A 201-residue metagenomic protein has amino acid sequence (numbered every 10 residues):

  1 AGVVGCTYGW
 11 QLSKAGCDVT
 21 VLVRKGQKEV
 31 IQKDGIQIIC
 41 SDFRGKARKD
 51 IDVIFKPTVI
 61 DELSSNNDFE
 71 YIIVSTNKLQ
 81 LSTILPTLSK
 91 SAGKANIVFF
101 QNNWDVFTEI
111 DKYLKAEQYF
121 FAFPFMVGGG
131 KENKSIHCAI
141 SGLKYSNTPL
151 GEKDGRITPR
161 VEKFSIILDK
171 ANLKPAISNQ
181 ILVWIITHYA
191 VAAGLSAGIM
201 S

Functional and structural regions predicted by a protein language model:
A1-R44, K49: NAD(P)+-binding Rossmann beta1-loop-alpha1 motif at the extreme N-terminus of oxidoreductases
A15-G16, A197-S201: Short helix-capping/linker segments at secondary-structure and domain boundaries
C17-T20, I97, Y119, K174-P175: Hydrophobic anchor at the start of a short beta-strand that flanks the dinucleotide cofactor-binding loop
V21-R24, V74-S75, F100, N179-Q180 (+1 more regions): Active-site-adjacent beta-strand anchor residues
V23, D42, D61-L63, Q101 (+3 more regions): Residues at the C-termini of beta-strands that transition into short coil/loop
R48-H137: Rossmann-like NAD(P)(H) cofactor-binding subdomain of soluble oxidoreductases
W104-A190, G194, I199: Rossmann-fold dinucleotide-binding core
